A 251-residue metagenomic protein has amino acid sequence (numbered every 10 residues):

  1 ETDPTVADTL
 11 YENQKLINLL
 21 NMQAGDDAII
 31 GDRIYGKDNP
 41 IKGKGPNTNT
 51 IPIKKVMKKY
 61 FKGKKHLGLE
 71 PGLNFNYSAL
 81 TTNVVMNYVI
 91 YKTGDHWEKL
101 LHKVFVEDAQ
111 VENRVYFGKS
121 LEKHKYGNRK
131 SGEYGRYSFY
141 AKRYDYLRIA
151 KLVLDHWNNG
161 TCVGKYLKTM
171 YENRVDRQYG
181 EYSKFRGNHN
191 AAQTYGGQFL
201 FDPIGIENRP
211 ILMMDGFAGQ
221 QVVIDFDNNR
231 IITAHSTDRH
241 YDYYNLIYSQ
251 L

Functional and structural regions predicted by a protein language model:
E1, L19, F75-F105, Y146-V153 (+1 more regions): Alpha-helical scaffold elements that line and support the substrate/ligand-binding pocket of soluble hydrolases
E1-D27, K64-L67, L80, T93-R136 (+1 more regions): Active-site helix/loop module of the DD-peptidase/beta-lactamase fold, centered on the serine-lysine SxxK catalytic
N18-N21, N76, N113-Y116, S138-Y140 (+3 more regions): Structural recognition of the beta-strand scaffold that forms the well-ordered cores of secreted hydrolase catalytic
Y35-H66: Amphipathic alpha-helical interface segments
P71-N74, E133-Y137, R209-I211: Active-site rim elements
E112-N113, G118-S131, E172-I232: Active-site Gly/Thr loop motif
D238-H240: A short acidic/small-residue loop/turn micro-motif
D242-L251: Short, gly/Ser/Thr-rich active-site loops of penicillin-recognizing serine hydrolases
